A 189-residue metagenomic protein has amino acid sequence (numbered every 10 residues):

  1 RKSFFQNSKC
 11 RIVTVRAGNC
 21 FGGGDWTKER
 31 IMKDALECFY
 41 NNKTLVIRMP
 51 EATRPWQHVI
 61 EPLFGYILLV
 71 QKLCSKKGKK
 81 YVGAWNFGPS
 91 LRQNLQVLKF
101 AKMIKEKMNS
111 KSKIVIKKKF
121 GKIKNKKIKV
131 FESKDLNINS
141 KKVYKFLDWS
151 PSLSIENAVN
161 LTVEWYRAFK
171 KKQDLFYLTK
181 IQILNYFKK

Functional and structural regions predicted by a protein language model:
R1-G23, L45, K79: Conserved beta-loop-beta element that borders a ligand/cofactor-binding pocket
R30-I31, G65: Short secondary-structure boundary/capping segments
F39-K189: C-terminal substrate-binding subdomain of Rossmann-fold SDR/epimerase-dehydratase oxidoreductases
